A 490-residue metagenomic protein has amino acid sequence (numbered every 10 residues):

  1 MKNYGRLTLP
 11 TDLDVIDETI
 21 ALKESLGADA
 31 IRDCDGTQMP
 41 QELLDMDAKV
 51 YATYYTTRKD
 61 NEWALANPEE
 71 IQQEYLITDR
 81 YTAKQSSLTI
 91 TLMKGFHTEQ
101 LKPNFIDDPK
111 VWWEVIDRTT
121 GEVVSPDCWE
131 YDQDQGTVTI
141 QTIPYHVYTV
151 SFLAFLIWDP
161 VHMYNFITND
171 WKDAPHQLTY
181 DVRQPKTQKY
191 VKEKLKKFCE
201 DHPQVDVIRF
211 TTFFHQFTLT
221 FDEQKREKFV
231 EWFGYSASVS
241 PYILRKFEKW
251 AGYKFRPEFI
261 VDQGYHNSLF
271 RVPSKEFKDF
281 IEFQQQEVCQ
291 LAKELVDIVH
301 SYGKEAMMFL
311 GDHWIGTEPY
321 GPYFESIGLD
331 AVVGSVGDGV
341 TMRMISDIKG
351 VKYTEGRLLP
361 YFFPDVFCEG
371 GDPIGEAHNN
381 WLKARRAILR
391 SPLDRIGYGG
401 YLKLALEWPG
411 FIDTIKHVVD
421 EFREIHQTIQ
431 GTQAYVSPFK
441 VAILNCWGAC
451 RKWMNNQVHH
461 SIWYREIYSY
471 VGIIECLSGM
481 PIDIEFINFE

Functional and structural regions predicted by a protein language model:
M1-L22, D29, I157, H162-M163 (+3 more regions): Boundary/entry segment of secreted carbohydrate-active catalytic domains
R6-D14, H176-Y190, V366-H378: Active-site mouth loops of central-metabolism enzymes
L7-Y51, E193-T211, F324, A331-G334 (+2 more regions): Catalytic domains of carbohydrate-active enzymes, especially glycoside hydrolases
V15, G36, T56, V336-M344: Extended catalytic core of nucleotide-activated donor transferases of GT-like folds
L26, E42-L43, N61-A64, L195-K196 (+5 more regions): Hydrophobic targeting/anchoring helices
P40-L88: Hydrophobic or amphipathic alpha-helical targeting/insertion segments
P68-S326, M344: Polysaccharide-binding and catalytic clefts of secreted carbohydrate-active enzymes
I462-E490: Helical hinge/lid and interdomain linker segments adjacent to catalytic or ligand-binding clefts that mediate domain
